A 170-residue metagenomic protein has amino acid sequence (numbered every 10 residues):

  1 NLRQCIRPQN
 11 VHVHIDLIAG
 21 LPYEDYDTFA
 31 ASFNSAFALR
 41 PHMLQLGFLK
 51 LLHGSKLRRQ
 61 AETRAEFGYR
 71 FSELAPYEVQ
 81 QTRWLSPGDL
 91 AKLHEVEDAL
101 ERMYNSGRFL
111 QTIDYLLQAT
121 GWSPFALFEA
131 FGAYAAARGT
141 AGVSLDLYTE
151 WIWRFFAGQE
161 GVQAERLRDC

Functional and structural regions predicted by a protein language model:
N1-W122: A structural motif corresponding to the C-terminal lobe/cap of the Radical SAM core domain
E95-C170: Radical SAM enzyme core and accessory elements
